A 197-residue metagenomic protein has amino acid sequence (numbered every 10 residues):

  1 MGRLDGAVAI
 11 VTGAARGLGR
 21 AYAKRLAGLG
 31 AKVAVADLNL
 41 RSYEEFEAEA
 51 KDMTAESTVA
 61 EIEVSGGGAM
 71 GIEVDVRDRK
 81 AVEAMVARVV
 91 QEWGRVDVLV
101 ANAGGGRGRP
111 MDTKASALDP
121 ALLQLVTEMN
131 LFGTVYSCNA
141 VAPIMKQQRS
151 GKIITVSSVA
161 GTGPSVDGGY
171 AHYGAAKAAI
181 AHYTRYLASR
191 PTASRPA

Functional and structural regions predicted by a protein language model:
G2-V35: Canonical Rossmann dinucleotide-binding motif of NAD(H)/NADP(H)-dependent dehydrogenases/reductases, specifically
L29-S57: Conserved glycine-rich Rossmann-like NAD(P)H-binding loop of the short-chain dehydrogenase/reductase
E49-E56, E83, Q91, G106-Q124 (+2 more regions): Conserved mid-core segment of classical short-chain dehydrogenase/reductases
V59, E63, M70-E73, R79-G94: Conserved amphipathic alpha-helix within the SDR
S65-G68, R88-A101, D119-L122, S150: A glycine-rich helix->loop->beta "capping" turn within Rossmann-like NAD(P)(H)-dependent oxidoreductase domains
A87, M129-Q147, A188-A193: Amphipathic alpha-helical dimer-interface segment in Rossmann-like NAD(P)H-dependent oxidoreductases
D97, S116-Y136, S150, I154 (+1 more regions): Catalytic Tyr-X3-Lys loop
G106, P120, I154-A179, T184-R185 (+1 more regions): Catalytic loop of short-chain dehydrogenase/reductase
